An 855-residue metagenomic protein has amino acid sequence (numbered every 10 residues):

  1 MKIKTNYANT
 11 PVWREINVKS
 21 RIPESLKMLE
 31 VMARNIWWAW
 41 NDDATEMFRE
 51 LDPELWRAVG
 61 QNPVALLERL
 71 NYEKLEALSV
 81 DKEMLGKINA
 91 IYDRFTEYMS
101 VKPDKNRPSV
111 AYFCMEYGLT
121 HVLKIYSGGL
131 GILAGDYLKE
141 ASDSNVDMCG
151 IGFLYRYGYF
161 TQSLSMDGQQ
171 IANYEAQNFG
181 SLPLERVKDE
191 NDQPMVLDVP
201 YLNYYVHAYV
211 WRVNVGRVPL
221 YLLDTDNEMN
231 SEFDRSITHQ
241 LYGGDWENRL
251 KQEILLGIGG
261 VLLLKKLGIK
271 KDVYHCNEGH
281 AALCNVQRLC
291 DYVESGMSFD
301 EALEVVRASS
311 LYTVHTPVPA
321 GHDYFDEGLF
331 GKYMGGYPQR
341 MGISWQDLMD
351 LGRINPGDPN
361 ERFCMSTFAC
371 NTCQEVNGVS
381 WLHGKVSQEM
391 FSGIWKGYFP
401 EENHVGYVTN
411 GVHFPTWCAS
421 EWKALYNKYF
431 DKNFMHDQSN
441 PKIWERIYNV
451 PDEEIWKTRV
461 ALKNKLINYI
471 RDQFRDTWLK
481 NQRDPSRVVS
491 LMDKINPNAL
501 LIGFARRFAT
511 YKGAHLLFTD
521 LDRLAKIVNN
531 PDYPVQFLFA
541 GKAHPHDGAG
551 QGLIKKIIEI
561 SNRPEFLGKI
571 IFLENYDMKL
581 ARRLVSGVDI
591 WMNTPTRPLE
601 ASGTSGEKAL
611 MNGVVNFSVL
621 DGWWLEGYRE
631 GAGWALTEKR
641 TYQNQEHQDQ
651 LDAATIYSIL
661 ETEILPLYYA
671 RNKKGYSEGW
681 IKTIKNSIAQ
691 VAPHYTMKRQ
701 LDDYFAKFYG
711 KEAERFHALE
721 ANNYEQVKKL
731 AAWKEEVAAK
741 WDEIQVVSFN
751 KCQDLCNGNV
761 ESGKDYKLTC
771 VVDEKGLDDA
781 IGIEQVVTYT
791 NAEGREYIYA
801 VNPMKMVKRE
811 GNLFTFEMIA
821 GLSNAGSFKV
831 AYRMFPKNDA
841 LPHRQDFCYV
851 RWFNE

Functional and structural regions predicted by a protein language model:
M1-E855: Catalytic cores of carbohydrate-active enzymes across secretory and cytosolic contexts
